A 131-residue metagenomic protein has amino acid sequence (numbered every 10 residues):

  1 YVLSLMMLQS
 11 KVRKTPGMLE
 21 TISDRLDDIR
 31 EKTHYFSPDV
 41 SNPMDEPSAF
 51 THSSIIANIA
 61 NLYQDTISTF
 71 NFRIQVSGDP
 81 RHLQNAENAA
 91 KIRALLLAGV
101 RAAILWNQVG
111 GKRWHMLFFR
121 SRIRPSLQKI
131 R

Functional and structural regions predicted by a protein language model:
Y1-A49: Long amphipathic alpha-helical segments with strong coiled-coil/leucine-zipper propensity
M7-S10, K14-G17, Q64-Q75, D79 (+1 more regions): Charged/polar positions within long, soluble alpha-helices
R25-D28, K32, N58, L62 (+1 more regions): Charge-rich, solvent-exposed alpha-helical interaction surfaces
K32, P47, F72-Q84: Short, charged/polar, low-complexity loop and linker segments that flank or interrupt alpha-helical bundles
I59-I67, N71, N85-A103: Alpha-helical membrane segments in multi-pass integral membrane proteins
K91-R131: Alpha-helical oligomerization segments
